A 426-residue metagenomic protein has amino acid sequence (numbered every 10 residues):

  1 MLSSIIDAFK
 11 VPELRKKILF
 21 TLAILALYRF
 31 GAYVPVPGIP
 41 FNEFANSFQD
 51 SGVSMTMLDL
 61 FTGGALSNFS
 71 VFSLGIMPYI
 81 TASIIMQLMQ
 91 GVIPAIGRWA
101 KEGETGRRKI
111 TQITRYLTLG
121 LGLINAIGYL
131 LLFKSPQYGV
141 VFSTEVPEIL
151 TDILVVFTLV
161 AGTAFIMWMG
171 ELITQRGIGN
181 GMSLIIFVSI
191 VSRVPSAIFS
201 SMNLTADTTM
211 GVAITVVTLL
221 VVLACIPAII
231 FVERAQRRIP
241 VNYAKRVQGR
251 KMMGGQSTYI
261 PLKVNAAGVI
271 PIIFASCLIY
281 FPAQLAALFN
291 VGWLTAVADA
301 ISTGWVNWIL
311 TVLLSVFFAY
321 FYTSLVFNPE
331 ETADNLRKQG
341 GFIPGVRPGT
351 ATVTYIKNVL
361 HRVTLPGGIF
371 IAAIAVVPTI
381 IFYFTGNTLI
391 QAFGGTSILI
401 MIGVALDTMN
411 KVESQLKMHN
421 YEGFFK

Functional and structural regions predicted by a protein language model:
M1-A100, E104-K426: N-terminal cationic and glycine-rich segments that engage phosphates or anionic surfaces
